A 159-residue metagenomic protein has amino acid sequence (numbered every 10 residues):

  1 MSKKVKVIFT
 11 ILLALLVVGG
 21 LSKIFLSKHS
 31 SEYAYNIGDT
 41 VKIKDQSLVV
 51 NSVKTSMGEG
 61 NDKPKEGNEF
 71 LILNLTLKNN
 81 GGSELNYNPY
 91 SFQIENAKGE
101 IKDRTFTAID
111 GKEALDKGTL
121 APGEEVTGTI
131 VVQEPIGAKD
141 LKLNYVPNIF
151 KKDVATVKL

Functional and structural regions predicted by a protein language model:
S2-L159: Conserved functional micro-motifs across diverse proteins
